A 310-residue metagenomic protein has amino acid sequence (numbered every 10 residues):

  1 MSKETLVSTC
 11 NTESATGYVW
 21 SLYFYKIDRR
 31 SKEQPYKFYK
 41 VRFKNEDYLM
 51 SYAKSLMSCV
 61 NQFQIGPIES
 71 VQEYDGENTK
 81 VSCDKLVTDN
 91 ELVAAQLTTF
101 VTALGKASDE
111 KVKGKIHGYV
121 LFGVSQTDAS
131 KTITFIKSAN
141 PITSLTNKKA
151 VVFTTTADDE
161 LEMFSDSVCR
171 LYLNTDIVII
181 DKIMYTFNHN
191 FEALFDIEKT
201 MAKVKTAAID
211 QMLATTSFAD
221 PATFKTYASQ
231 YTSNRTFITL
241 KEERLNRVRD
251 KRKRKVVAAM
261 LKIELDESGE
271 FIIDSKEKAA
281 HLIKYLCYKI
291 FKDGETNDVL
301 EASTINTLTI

Functional and structural regions predicted by a protein language model:
M1, T307-I310: Short intrinsically disordered terminal tails
S2-M57: Charged, amphipathic alpha-helical stretches
E33-A302: Acidic, low-complexity, intrinsically disordered interaction modules
